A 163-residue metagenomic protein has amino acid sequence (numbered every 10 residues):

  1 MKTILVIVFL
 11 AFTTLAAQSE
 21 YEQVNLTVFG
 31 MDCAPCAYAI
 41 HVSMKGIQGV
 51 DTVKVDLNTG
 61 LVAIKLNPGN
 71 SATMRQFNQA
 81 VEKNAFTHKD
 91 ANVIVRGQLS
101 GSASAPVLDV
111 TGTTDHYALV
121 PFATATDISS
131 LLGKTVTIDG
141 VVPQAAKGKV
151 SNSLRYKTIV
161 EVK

Functional and structural regions predicted by a protein language model:
M1-L5: Positively charged n-region of N-terminal signal peptides that target proteins for export
V8-A17: Hydrophobic h-region of N-terminal signal peptides that target proteins for export in Gram-negative bacteria
E22-V24, F29, A34-A80: N-terminal, post-signal-peptide region of Sec/Tat-exported proteins
D90-S104, G140: Structural detector for short beta-strands of small beta-barrel domains
S100-D115: Short, low-order "capping/linker" segments at domain edges
D115-S129: Beta-strand/loop nucleic-acid-binding surfaces
A125-D139: Short nucleic-acid-contacting surface segments enriched for D/E, G, S/T with interspersed K/R
A146-K163: OB-fold/S1-family single-stranded nucleic acid-binding modules
